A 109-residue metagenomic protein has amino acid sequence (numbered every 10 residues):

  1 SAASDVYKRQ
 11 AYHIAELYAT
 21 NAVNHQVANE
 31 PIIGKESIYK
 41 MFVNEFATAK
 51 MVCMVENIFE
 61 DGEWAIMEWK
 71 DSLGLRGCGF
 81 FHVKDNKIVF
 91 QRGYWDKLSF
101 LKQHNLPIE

Functional and structural regions predicted by a protein language model:
A2-Y7: Short, small-residue-biased leader/transition segments that mark boundaries at the very start of proteins
A11-D61: A solvent-exposed, acidic/Ser-Thr-rich amphipathic alpha-helical stretch
Y39-E109: A beta-strand edge to alpha-helix "cap/lid" segment located at domain peripheries
